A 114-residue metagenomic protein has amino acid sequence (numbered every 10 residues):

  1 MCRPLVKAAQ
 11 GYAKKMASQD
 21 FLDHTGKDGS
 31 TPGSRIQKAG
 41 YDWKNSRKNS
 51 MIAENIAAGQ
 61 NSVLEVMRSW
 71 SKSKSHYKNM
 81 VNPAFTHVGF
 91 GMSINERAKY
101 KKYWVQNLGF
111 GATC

Functional and structural regions predicted by a protein language model:
R3-Q60, M80-N82: Short, surface-exposed glycine/acidic/tryptophan-bearing loops
N49, A53, A57-C114: Disulfide-stabilized extracellular recognition modules
